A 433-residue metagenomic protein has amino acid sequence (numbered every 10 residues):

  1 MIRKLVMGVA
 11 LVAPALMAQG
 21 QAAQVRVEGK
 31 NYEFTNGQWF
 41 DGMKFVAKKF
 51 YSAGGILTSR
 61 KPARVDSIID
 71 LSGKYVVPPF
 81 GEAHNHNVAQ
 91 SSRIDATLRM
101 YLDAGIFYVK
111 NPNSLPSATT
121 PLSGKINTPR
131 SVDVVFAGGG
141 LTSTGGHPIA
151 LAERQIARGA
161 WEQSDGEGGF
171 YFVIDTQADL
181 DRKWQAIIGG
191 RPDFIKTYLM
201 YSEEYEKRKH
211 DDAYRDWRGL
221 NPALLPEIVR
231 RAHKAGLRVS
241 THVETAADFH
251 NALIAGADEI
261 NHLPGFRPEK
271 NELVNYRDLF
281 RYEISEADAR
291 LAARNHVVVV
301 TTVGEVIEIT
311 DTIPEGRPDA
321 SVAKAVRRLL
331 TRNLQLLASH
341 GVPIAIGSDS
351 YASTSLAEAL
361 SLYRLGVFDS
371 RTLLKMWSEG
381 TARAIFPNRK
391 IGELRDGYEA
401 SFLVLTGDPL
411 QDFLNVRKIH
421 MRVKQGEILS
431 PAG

Functional and structural regions predicted by a protein language model:
M1-V9: Bacterial N-terminal signal peptides that target proteins for export
I2, L16-D66, G407-D412, E427-I428: N-terminal metal-binding scaffold of metallo-dependent hydrolase/deaminase domains
Y32-F34, A63-S92, F107: Replace "His-x-His-based motif
G37, W377-E379, R383, D396-G433: C-terminal cap of metal-dependent C-N hydrolases
F80, D95-D212, W217-L237, E286-T312: Divalent-metal coordination cores built from histidine and acidic residues
S91-I94, P148, E206-R208, F249-A257 (+7 more regions): Histidine/acidic-residue-rich catalytic or RNA/ligand-binding cores of hydrolases and nuclease-related proteins
K209-R327, A345, R383-I385, T406: Active-site core of metal-dependent hydrolases
S321-D408: His/Asp/Glu-enriched, well-ordered alpha-helical/loop segment that forms or immediately abuts the divalent-metal
